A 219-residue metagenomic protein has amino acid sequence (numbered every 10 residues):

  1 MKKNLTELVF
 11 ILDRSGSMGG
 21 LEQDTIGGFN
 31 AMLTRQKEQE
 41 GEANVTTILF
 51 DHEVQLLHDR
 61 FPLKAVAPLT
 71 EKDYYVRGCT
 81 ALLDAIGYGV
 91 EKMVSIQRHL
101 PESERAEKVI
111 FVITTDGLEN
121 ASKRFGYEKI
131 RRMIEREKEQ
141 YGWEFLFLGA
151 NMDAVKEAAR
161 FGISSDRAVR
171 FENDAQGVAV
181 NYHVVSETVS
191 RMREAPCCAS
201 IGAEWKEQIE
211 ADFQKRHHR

Functional and structural regions predicted by a protein language model:
M1-R219: Acidic, low-complexity intrinsically disordered regions
